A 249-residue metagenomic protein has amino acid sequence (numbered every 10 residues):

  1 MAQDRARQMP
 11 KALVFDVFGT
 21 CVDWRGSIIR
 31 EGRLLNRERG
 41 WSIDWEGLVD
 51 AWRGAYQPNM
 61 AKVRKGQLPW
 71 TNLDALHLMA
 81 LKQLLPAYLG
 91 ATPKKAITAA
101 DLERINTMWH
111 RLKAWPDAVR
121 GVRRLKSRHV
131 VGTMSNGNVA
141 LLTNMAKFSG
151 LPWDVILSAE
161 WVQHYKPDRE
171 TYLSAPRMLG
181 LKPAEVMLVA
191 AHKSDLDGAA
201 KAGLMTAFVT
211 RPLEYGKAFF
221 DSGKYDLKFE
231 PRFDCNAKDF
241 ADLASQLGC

Functional and structural regions predicted by a protein language model:
M1-K11, V119, R123, G137-C249: Asp-based, Mg2+/Mn2+-dependent phosphohydrolase catalytic module
A2-Q57, P86: Active-site neighborhood of HAD-like aspartate-dependent phosphohydrolases
I28-G32, N36, W52-Y56, H77 (+2 more regions): Hydrophobic alpha-helical core bundles mediating ligand binding, dimerization, or RNAP-core interactions
R30-L34, A51, M79-Q83, R104 (+5 more regions): Alpha-helical elements of Rossmann-like donor-binding domains used by nucleotide-donor carbohydrate transfer enzymes
G40, E46-E103: A metal-dependent, Asp-based hydrolase signature
A55, S127-R128, A159: Structured helix-beta-strand junction loops
W70-L78, A91-G132, R169: Short, acidic loop-to-helix structural element flanking the phosphoryl-transfer center in phosphate-processing enzymes
